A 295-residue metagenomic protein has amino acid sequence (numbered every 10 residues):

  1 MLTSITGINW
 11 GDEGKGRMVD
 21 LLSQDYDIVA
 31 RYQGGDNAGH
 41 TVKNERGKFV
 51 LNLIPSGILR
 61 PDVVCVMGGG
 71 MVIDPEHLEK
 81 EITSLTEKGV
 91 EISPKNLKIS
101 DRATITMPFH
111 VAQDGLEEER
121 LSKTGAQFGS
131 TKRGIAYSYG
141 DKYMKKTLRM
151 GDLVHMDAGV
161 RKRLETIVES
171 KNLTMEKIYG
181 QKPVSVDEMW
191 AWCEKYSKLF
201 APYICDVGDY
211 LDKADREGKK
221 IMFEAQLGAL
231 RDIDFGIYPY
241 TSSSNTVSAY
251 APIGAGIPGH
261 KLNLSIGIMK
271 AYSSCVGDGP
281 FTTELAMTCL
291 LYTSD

Functional and structural regions predicted by a protein language model:
M1-S100, T104-M107, A112: Basic, polar low-complexity surface loops/patches
E13-R17, N37, I73-K80, G134 (+10 more regions): Conserved active-site and cofactor/substrate-binding residues in soluble primary-metabolism enzymes
K15-R17, H40-N44, F109-D114, Y143-K145 (+3 more regions): Short acidic, glycine/serine/threonine-rich loops at helix termini
L21-Y26, G47-V50, Q113-S122, M144-D152 (+1 more regions): A glycine- and small-aliphatic-rich helix-loop capping segment at beta-alpha/alpha-beta transitions that lines
L78, I82-Y210, I221: Internal alpha/beta core interface subdomains
S197-Q226, R231-F235, P280-T283, C289: Accessory "access/gating" subregions that flank catalytic or transport cores
F223-L285: Acidic, glycine-rich loop-and-beta core segments that form the ion-binding/anion-interacting portion of active sites
Y292-D295: Conserved small/polar residues in nucleotide/adenosyl-binding loops
